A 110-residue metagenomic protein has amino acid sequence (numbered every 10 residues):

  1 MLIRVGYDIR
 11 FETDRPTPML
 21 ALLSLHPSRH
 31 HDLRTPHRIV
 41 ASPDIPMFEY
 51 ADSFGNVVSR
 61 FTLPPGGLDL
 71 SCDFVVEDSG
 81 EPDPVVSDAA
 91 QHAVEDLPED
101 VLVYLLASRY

Functional and structural regions predicted by a protein language model:
M1-E81: Intrinsically disordered, low-complexity N-terminal segments that are enriched in acidic
D69-Y110: Acidic low-complexity segments
